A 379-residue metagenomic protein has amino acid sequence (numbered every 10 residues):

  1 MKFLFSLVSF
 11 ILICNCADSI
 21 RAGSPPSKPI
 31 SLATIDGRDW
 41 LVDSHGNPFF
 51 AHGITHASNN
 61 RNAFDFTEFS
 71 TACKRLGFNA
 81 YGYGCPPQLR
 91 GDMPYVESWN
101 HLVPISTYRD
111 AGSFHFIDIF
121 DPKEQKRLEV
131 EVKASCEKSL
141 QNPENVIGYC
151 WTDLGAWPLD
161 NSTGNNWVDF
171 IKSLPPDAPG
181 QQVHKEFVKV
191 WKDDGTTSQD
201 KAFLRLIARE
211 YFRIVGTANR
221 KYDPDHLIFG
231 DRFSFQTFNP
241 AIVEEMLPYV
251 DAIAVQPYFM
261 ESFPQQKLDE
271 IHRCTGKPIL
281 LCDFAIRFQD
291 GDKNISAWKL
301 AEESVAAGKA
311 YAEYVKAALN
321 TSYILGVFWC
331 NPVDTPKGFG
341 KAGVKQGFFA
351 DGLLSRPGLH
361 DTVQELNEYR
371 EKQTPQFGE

Functional and structural regions predicted by a protein language model:
L7-S24: Bacterial Sec-dependent signal peptides at the C-terminal "C-region" and cleavage site
G23-I147, S198-I207, C330: Active-site-adjacent substrate/metal-binding segments within catalytic domains of carbohydrate-active enzymes
T55-S58, T107-D118, G195-T197, F235 (+3 more regions): Active-site clefts of carbohydrate-active enzymes
N59-A63, G82-R90, W157, S234-N239 (+2 more regions): Acidic-and-aromatic substrate-binding clefts and catalytic sites of carbohydrate-active enzymes
P86, V146-G148, D153, C282-F284 (+1 more regions): Substrate-binding cleft of secreted/luminal carbohydrate-active enzymes
P143-A241: Polysaccharide-binding and catalytic clefts of secreted carbohydrate-active enzymes
N165-D177, C330-E379: Aromatic-rich peripheral "rim/lid" segments of glycoside hydrolase catalytic domains that contact and position glycan
A202-T217, K221-A297: Glycoside hydrolase catalytic-domain groove-lining segments
